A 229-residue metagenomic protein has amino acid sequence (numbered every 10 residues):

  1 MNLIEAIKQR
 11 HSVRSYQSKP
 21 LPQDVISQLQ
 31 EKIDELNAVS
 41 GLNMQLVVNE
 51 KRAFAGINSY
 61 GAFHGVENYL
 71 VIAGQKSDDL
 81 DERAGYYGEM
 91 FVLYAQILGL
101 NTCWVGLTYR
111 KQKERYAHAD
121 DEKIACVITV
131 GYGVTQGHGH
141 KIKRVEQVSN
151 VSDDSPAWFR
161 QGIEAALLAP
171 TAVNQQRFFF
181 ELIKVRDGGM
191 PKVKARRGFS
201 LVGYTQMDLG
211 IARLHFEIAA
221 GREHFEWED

Functional and structural regions predicted by a protein language model:
M1-D229: Acidic, surface-exposed loops and disordered segments
